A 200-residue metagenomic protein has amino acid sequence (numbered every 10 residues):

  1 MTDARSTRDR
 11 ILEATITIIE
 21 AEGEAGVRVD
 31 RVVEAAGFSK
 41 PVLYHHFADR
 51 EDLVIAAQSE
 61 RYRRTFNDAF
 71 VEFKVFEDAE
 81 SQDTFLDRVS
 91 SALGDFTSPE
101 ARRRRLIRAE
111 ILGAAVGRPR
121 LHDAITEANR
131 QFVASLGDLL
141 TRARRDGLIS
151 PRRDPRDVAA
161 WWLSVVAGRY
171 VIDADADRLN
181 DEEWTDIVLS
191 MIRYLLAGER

Functional and structural regions predicted by a protein language model:
M1-S6, R200: N-terminal intrinsically disordered/low-complexity leader segments
T2, A48-D52, A56, E77 (+3 more regions): Residues in soluble alpha-helical coiled-coils and helical-bundle/repeat scaffolds
T7-R10, A14-A56: Helix-turn-helix
R10, A14-E22, D68, E72-V75 (+4 more regions): Solvent-exposed, amphipathic alpha-helical segments
A56, N67-R105, P155-W162, T185: Hydrophobic alpha-helical connector segments
F66-N67, V71, P99-A109, P119-D146 (+2 more regions): Amphipathic alpha-helical packing segments from all-alpha helical-bundle domains
S91-P99, L106-G117, S190-L196: Helix-loop "lid/cap" segments that line or gate small-molecule binding pockets
H122-T126, R130, R144-I192, E199-R200: Hydrophobic/aromatic-rich alpha-helical bundle segments in the mid-to-C-terminal region
